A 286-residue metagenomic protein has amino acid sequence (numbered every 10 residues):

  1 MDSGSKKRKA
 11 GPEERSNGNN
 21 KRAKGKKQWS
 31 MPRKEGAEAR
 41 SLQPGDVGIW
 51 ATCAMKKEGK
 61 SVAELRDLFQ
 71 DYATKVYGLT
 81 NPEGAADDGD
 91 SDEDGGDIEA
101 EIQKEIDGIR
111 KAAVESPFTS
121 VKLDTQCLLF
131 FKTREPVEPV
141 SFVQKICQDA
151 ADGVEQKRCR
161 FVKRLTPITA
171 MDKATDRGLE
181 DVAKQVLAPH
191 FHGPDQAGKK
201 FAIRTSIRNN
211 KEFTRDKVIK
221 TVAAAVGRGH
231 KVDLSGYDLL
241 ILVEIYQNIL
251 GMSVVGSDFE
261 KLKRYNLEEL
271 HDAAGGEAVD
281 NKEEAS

Functional and structural regions predicted by a protein language model:
M1-S286: SAM-dependent transferase fold signal centered on methyltransferase-like domains, encompassing both Class I
